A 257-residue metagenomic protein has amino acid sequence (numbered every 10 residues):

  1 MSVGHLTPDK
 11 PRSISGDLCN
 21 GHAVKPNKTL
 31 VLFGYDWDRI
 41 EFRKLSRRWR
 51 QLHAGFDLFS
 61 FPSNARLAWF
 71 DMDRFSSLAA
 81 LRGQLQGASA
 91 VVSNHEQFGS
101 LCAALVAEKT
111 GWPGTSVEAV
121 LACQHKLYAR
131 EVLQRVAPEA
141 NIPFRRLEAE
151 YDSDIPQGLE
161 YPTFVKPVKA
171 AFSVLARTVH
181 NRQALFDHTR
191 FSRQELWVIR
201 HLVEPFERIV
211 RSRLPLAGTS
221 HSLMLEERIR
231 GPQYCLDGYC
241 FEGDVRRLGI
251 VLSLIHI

Functional and structural regions predicted by a protein language model:
M1-V3, R12-A119, R135, E148-D154: ATP-binding N-terminal substructure of ATP-dependent carboxylate-amine bond-forming enzymes
A129-Q134: Structural element of the ATP-grasp superfamily
A140-I142, R182-R230: Conserved ATP-binding module of the ATP-grasp superfamily
R145-E148, V179: Short acidic-hydrophobic, aromatic-tinged amphipathic segments that line or gate anion-handling sites
P162-R182: Conserved anion/nucleotide-ligand pocket segment
H180, C240-V245: Short acidic-glycine loop/turn motifs at beta-strand connectors
C235-G238: Short beta-strand scaffold segments in enzyme catalytic cores
I255-I257: Conserved small/polar residues in nucleotide/adenosyl-binding loops
